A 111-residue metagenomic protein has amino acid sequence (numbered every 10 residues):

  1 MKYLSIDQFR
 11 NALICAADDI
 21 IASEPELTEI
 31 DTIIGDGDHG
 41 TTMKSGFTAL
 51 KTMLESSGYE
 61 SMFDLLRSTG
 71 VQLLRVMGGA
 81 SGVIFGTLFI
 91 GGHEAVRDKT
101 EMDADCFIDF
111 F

Functional and structural regions predicted by a protein language model:
M1-F111: N-terminal loops that bind phosphate or other acidic moieties and the adjacent beta-alpha structural core
